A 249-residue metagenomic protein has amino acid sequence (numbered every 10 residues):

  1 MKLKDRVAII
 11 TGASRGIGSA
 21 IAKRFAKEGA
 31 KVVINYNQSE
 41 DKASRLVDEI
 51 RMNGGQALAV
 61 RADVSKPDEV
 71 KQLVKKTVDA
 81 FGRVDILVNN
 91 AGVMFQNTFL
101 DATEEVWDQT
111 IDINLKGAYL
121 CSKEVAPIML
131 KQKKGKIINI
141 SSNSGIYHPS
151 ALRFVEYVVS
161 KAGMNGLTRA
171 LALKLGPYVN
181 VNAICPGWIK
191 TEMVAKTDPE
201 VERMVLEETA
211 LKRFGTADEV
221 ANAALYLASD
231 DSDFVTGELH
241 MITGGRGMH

Functional and structural regions predicted by a protein language model:
V7, S14-R15: Conserved glycine-rich cofactor-binding loop
E40-D41, R61-L73, E104, D218-E219: The beta1-alpha1 cofactor-binding region of Rossmann-like NAD(H)/NADP(H)-dependent oxidoreductases
T98-F99, T103-I111, V194, V201-V205: Substrate-binding pocket helix/loop in short-chain dehydrogenase/reductase
S122, S160, T168: Active-site helix of classical SDR
P127, A172-P177, D233: Alpha-helical segment proximal to the catalytic Tyr-Lys
Y147, L225, T236-H249: Short C-terminal tail/terminal secondary-structure segment of NAD(P)H-dependent dehydrogenase/reductase domains
A210-V220: A conserved structural motif in NAD(P)-dependent oxidoreductases
